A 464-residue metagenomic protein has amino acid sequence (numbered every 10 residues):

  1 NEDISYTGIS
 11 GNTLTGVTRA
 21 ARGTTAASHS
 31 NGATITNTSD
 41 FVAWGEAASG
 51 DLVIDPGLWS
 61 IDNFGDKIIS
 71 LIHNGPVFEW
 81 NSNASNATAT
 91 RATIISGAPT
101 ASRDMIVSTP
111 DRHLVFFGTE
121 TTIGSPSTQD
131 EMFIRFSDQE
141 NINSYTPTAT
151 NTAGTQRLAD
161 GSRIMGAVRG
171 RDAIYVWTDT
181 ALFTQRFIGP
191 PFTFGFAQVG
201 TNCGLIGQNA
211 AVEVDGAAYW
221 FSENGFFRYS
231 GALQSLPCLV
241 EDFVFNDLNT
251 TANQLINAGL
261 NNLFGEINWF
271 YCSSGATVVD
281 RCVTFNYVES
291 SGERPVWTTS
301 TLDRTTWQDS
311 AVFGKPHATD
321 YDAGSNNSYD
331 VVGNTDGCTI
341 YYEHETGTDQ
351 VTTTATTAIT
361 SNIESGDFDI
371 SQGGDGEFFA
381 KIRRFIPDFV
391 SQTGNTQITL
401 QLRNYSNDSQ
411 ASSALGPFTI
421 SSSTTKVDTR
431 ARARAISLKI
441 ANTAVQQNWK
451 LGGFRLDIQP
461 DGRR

Functional and structural regions predicted by a protein language model:
E2-G57, S85-T88, T93-I94: Small/polar beta-strand repeat architecture
T7-T13, F64, L260-F264: Short, ordered beta-strand-loop transition motifs
G16-T25, H73, N83, Y271-S273 (+2 more regions): Secondary-structure transition/turn motif
V42-I54, N86-I256, T298-T299: Beta-propeller and closely related beta-pinwheel folds
L58-S60, S162, N202-A217, E223-R464: Beta-sheet repeat architectures centered on beta-propellers
D62-I69, T109: Hydrophobic alpha-helical hairpins/lids featuring a short glycine-rich hinge
D66-T90: Hydrophobic or amphipathic alpha-helical targeting/insertion segments
